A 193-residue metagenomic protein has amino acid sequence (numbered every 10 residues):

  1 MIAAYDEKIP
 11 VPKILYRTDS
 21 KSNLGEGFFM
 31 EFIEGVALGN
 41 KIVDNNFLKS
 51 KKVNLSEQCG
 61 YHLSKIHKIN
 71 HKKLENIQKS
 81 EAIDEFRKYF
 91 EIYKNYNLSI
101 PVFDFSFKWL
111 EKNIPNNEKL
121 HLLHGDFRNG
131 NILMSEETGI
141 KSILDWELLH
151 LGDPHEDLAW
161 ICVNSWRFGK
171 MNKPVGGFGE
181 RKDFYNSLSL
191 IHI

Functional and structural regions predicted by a protein language model:
M1-R87, E91-F105, N113-K119, E137-T138: ATP-binding pocket architecture of kinase catalytic cores
I14, I66-K68, K108-E156, W160-C162: Active-site acidic catalytic loop and adjacent metal/ATP-binding pocket of ATP-dependent phosphoryl transfer enzymes
E34, V43, K94, L148 (+2 more regions): A generic structural signal for secondary-structure junctions that act as hinges or helix/strand caps at the edges
A37, L74, I132, L151-D153 (+1 more regions): Conserved protein kinase catalytic core
E75, K79, M134, L151 (+3 more regions): Glycan-recognition and catalytic cores of secretory/periplasmic carbohydrate-active enzymes
I83-F90, F107, A159, R181-N186: An amphipathic alpha-helix signature
E156-H192: Active-site activation/catalytic loop segments of kinase-like enzymes and analogous catalytic loops in related
